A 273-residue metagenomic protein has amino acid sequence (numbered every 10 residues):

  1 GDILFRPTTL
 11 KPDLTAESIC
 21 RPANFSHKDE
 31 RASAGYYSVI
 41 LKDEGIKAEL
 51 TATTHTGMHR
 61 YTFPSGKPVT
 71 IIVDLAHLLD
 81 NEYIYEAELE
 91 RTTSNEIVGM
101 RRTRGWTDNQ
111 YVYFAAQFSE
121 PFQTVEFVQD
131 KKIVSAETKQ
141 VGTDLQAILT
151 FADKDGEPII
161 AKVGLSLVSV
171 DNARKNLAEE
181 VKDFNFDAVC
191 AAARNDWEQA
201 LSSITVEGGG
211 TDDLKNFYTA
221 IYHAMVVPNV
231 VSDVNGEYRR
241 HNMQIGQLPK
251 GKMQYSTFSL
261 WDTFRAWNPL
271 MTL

Functional and structural regions predicted by a protein language model:
G1-L273: Accessory carbohydrate-recognition regions in carbohydrate-active enzymes
